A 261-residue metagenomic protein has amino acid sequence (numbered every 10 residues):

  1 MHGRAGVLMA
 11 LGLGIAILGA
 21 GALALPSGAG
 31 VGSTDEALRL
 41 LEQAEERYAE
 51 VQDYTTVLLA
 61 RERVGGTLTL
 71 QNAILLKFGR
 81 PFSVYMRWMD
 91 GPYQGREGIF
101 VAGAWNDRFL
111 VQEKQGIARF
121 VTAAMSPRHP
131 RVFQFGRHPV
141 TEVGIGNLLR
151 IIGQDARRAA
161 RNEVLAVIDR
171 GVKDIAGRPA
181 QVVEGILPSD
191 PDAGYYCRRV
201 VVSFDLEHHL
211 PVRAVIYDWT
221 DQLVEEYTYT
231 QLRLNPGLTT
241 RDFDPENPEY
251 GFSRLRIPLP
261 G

Functional and structural regions predicted by a protein language model:
M1-L11: Bacterial N-terminal signal peptides that target proteins for export
M9-A20: Bacterial N-terminal signal peptides
G21-L70, K77-F82, D90-Q94, K114 (+3 more regions): N-terminal leader/targeting segments and the immediate start of mature chains
L25, Y48-Q52, T122-R131, E142-G153 (+1 more regions): Short N-terminal helix-initiation segments at or just after the protein's N-terminus
V51-D53, Q71-A73, P81-S83, N106 (+4 more regions): Extracytoplasmic
R63-G65, L110-V111, H129-I257: Gly/Pro-enriched, hydrophobic low-complexity segments that function as extracytoplasmic propeptides/linkers
T67, I74-N147, Q222-E225: An acidic-aromatic
